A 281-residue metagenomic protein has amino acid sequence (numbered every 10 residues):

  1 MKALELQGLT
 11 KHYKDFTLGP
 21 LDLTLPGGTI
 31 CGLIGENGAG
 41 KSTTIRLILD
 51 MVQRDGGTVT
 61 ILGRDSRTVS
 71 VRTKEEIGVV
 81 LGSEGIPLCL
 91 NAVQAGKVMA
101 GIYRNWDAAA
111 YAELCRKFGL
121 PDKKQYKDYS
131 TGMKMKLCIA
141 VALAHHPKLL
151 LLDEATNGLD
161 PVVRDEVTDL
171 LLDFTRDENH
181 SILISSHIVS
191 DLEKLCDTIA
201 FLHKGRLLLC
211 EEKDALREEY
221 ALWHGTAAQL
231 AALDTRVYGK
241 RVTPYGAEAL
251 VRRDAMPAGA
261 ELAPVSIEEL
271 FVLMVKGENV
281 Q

Functional and structural regions predicted by a protein language model:
K2-S190, K194-H203: ABC transporter nucleotide-binding domains
F16, A109-A112, D214, A228 (+1 more regions): Generic alpha-helical secondary structure signal
G27, A227, R253-A255: Non-catalytic surface loops within mature trypsin-like serine protease
G78, R104, G119, A221 (+2 more regions): A generic structural signal for secondary-structure junctions that act as hinges or helix/strand caps at the edges
N91, E212, A263-S266: Short loop/turn segments at beta->alpha junctions
L150-L151, Q229-L233, A255-G259: Short, surface-exposed beta-strand/loop "edge" segments at domain boundaries and coil↔beta transitions
V167-V251: ABC transporter nucleotide-binding domain
V237-Q281: C-terminal coupling/interaction segments
